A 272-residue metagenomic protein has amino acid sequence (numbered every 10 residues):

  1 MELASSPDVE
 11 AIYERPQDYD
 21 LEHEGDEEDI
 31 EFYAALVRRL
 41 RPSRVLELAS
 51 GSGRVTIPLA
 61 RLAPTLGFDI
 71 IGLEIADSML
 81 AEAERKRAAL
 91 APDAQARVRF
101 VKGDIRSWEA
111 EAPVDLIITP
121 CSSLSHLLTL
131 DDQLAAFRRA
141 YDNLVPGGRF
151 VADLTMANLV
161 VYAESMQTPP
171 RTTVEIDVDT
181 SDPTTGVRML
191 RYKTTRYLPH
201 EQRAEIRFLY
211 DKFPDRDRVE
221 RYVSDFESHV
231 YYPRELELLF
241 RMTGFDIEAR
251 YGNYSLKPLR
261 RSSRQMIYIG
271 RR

Functional and structural regions predicted by a protein language model:
M1-S43: Conserved class I S-adenosyl-L-methionine
Y33, L59, A140: Class I S-adenosylmethionine-dependent transferase superfamily signal
P42-G51: Conserved class I S-adenosyl-L-methionine
T56-S107: Class I SAM-dependent methyltransferase SAM/SAH-binding core
E109-L116: A short acidic, Gly/Pro-enriched loop at the edge of an enzyme's catalytic core that lines a small-molecule cofactor
L134-P146: A short glycine-rich, Lys/Arg-flanked "PGG" loop and its adjoining helix->strand segment in the class I
A152-E237: SAM-dependent methyltransferase
F226-R272: C-terminal lobe and adjacent flexible extensions of AdoMet/dcAdoMet transferase-like proteins
